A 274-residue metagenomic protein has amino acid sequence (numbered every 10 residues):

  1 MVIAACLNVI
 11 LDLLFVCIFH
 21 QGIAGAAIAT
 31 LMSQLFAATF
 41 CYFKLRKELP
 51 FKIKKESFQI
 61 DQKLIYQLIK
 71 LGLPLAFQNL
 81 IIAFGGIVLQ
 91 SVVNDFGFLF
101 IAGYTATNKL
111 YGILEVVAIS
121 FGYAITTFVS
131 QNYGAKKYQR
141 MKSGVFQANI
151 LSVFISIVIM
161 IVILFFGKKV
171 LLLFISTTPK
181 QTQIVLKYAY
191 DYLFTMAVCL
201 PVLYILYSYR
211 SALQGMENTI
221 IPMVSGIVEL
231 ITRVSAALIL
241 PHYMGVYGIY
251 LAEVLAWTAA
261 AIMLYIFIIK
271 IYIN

Functional and structural regions predicted by a protein language model:
M1, Q67-N79, A83, I87 (+6 more regions): Residue-level signature of transmembrane alpha-helical cores of multipass secondary-active transporters and flippases
M1-A5, A27-L31, G72, T105-N108 (+5 more regions): Residue-level recognition of transmembrane alpha-helices in multi-pass small-molecule transporters/permeases
A5-A38, L230-I262, I269-Y272: Membrane-interface helix-loop junctions in multi-pass transport and translocation proteins
L14-Q21, L80-I113, Q131, L171-K180 (+2 more regions): Helix-terminus/linker motif at the lipid-water interface of multi-pass membrane proteins
T30, C41-I82, N274: Interhelical loop/hinge segments that connect adjacent transmembrane helices in multipass membrane
G103-G167, L203-S225: Small-residue-rich hydrophobic transmembrane alpha-helices
M160-Q181, Y190: Short membrane-interface helical motifs at transmembrane helix boundaries in multi-pass membrane transporters
Q181-L206: Alpha-helical transmembrane segments of multi-pass membrane proteins
